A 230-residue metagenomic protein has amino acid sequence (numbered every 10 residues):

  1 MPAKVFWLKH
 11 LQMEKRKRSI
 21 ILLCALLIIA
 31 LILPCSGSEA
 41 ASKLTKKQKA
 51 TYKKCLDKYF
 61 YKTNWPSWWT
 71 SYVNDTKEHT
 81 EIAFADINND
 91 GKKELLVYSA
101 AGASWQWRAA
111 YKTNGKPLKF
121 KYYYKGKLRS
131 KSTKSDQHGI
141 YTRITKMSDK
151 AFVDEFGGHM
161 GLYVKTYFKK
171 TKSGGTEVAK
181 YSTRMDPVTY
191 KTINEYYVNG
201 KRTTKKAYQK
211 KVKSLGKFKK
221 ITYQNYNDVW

Functional and structural regions predicted by a protein language model:
I32-L44: Sec-dependent signal peptide cleavage junction
A41-A50, K54, T145-W230: Acidic, small-residue rich beta-repeat scaffolds with periodic aromatic anchors
K43, W105-Y122, Y167-T171: Beta-propeller blade repeat segments, especially FG-GAP/WD-type strand-to-loop junctions in 6- to 7-bladed propeller
E78-I87, H138-A151: Beta-propeller blade termini
N88, K92, K127, K201: Calcium-binding loop positions in Ca2+-binding modules
N89-S99, M147-V153: Acidic/hydrophobic-patterned starts of short beta strands in beta-sheet-rich repeat architectures
A100-S104, G158-G161: Short glycine/acidic-enriched loop and turn motifs that connect beta-strands
